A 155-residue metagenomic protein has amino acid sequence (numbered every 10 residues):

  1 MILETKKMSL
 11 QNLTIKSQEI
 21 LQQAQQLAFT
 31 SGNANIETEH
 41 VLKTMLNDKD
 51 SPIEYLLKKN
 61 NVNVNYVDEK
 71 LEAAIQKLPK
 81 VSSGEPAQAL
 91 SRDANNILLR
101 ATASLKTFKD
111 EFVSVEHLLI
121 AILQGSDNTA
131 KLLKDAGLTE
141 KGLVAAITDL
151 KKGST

Functional and structural regions predicted by a protein language model:
M1-T155: Histone-fold recognition with a strong bias for associated Lys/Arg-rich disordered tails
